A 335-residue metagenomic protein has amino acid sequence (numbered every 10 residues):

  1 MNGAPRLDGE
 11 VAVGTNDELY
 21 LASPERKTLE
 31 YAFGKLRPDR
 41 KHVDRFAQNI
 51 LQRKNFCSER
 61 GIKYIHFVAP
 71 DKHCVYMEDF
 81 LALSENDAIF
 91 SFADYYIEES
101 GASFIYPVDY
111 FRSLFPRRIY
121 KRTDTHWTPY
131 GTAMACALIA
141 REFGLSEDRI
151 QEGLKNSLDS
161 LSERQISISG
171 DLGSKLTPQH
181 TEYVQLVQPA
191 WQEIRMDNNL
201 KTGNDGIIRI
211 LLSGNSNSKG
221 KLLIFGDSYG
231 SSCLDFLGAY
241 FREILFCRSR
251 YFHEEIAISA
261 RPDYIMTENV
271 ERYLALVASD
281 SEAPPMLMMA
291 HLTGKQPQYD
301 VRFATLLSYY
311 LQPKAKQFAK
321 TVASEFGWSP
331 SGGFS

Functional and structural regions predicted by a protein language model:
M1-S335: Extracellular glycan-modifying ectodomains
